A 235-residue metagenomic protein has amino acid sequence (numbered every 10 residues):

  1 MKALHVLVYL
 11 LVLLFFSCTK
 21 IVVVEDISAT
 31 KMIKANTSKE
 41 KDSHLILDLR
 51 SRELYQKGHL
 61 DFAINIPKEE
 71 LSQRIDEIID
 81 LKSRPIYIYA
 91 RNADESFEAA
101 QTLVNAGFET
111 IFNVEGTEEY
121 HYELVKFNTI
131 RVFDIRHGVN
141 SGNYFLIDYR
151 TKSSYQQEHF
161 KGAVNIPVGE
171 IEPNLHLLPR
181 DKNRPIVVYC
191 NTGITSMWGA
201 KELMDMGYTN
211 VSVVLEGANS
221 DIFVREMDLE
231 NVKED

Functional and structural regions predicted by a protein language model:
M1-H5: Positively charged n-region of N-terminal signal peptides that target proteins for export
L7-F15: Bacterial N-terminal signal peptides
C18-A35, E40-H44, R52-P85, R91-F145 (+2 more regions): Rhodanese-like catalytic fold shared by cysteine-dependent sulfurtransferases and DSP/PTP-type phosphatases
D48: Phosphate-rich cofactor/ligand-interacting catalytic cores and adjacent structured alpha/beta frameworks
